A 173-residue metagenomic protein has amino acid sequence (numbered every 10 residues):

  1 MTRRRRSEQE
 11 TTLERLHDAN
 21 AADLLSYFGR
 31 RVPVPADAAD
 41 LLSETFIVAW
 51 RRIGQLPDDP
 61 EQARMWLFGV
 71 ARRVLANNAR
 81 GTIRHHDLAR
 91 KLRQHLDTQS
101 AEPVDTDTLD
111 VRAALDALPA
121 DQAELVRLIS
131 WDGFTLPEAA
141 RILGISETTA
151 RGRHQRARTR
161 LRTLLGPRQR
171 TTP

Functional and structural regions predicted by a protein language model:
M1-S26, W50: A short, charge-rich alpha-helical start-of-domain segment used by transcription regulators
R15, D110-P119: Short amphipathic alpha-helical boundary/capping segments
A21, L25, F46, P119 (+2 more regions): C-terminal flanking helix
L24, F28, I53, L67-T82: Hydrophobic-face residues of short alpha-helical interaction/recognition segments
D40-I47, R51, E61-R73: Structural recognition of an alpha-helix C-terminal capping motif at a helix-to-coil junction
R72, A76, L143-P167: DNA-recognition helix of helix-turn-helix
N77, H85-A113, T135: Internal acidic/polar
L125-I129: A short pre-motif secondary-structure segment
